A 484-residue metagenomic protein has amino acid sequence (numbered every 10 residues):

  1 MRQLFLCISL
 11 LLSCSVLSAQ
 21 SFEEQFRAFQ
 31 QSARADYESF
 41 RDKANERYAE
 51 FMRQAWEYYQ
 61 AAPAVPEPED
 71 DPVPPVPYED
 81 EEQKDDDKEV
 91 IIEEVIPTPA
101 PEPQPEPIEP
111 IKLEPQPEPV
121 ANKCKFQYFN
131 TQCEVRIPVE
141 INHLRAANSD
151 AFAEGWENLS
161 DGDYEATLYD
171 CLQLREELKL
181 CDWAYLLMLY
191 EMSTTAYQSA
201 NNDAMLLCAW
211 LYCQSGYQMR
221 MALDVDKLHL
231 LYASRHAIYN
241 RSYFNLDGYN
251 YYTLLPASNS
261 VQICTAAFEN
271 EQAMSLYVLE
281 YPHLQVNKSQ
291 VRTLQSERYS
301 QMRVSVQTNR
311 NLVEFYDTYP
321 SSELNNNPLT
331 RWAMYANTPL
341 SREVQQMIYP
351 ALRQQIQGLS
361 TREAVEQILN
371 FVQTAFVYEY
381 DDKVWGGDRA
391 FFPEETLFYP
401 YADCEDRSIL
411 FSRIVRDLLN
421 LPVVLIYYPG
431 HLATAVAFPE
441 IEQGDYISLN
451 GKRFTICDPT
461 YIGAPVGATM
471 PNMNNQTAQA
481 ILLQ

Functional and structural regions predicted by a protein language model:
M1-L4: Positively charged n-region of N-terminal signal peptides that target proteins for export
C7-C14: Bacterial N-terminal signal peptides
A19-Q20: Boundary of Sec targeting at the N-terminus
R27-Q30, R34-Y212: Long, contiguous, compositionally biased segments that the model treats as domain-scale units
V135, V139-H143, N148-L189, A333-F398 (+1 more regions): Secondary-structure boundary elements
T195-C208, E379-P439: Active-site neighborhood of thiol-dependent amide/isopeptide-bond enzymes
L207-C208, Y212-R353: Extended, non-transmembrane interaction/recognition domains
M219-Y251, L352, Q357-L359, D406-Q484: Hydrophobic/aromatic-rich core segments of domains that either
